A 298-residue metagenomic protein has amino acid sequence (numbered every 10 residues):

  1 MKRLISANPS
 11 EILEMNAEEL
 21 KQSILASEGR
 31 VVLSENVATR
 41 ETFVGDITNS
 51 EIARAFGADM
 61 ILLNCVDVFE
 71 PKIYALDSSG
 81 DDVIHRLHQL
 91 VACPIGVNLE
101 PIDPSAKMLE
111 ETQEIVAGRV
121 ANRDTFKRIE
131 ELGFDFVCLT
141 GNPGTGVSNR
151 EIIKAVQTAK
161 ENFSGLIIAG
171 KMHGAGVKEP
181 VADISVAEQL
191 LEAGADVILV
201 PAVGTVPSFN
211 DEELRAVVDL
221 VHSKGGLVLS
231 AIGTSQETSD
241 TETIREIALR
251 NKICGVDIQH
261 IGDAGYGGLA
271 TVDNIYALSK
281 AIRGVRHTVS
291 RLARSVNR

Functional and structural regions predicted by a protein language model:
M1-V37, I47, D81-N98, R215-D219 (+1 more regions): N-terminal amphipathic alpha-helix/helix-capping segment at the start of soluble metabolic enzymes
P9-S10, V37-E41, E114-V116, G176-K178 (+1 more regions): Short, flexible loop segments at the rims of nucleotide/cofactor-binding pockets, characterized by
V32, I95, I167, V228-L229: Hydrophobic beta-strand scaffold residues
E35, N98, A169-G170, A231 (+1 more regions): Generic beta-sheet signal
G45-F69, Y74-L76, L109-L227, E242-A264 (+2 more regions): Alpha/beta enzyme core
I73-H85, V217, A264-R294: C-terminal helical cap(s) of enzyme catalytic domains, especially alpha/beta-barrels
P101-I102: Short glycine-enriched loops at secondary-structure junctions
H222, I232-E237: Hydrophobic alpha-helical bundle architecture
